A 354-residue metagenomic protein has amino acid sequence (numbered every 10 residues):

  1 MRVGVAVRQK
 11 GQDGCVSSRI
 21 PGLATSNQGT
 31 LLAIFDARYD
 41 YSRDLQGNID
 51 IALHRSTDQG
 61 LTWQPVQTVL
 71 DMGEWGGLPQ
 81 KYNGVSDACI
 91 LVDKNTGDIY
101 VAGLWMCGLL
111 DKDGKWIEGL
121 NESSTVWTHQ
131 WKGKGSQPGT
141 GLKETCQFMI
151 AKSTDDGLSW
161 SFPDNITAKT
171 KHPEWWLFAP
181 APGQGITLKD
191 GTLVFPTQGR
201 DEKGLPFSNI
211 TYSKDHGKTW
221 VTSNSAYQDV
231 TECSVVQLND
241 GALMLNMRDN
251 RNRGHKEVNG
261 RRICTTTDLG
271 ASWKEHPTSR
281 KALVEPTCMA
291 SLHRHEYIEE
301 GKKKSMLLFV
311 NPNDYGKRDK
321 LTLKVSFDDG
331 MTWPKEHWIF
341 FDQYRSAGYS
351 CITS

Functional and structural regions predicted by a protein language model:
M1-S354: Asp-box/BNR beta-propeller blade signature and adjacent active/binding-site loops in extracellular glycan-interacting
